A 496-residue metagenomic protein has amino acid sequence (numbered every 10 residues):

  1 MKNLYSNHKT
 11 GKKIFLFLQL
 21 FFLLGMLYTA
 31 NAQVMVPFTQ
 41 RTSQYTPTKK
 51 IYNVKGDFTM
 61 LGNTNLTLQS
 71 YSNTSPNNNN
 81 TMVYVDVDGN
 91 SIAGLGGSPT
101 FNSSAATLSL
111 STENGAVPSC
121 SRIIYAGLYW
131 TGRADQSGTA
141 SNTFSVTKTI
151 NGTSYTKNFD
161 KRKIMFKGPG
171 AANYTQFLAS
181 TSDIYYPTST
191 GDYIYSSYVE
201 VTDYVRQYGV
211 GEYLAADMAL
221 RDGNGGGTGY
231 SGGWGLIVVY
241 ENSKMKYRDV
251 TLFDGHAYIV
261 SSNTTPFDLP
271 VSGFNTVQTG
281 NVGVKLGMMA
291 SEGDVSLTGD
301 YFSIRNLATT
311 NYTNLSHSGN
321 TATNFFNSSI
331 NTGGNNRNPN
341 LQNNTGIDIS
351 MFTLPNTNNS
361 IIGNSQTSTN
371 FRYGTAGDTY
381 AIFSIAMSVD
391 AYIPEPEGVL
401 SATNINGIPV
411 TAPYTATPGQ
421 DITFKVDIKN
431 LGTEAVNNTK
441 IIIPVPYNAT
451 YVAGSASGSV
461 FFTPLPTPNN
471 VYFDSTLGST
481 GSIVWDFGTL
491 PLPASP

Functional and structural regions predicted by a protein language model:
M1-M35: Bacterial Sec-dependent N-terminal signal peptides
Q19, T369, G398-A402, F424 (+1 more regions): Polar/charged side chains located within well-ordered beta-strands of beta-rich proteins
Q33-P396, D427: Disulfide-rich extracellular domains of secreted proteins
S261-T264, G419, P493-P496: Solvent-exposed, conformationally flexible loop/turn segments
M289-G293, A376, T403-I405, T417 (+2 more regions): Short solvent-exposed strand-capping/beta-turn motif centered on an Asx-Ser/Thr pair
D390-P418, P444-P446: Low-complexity, acidic Ser/Thr/Pro/Gly-rich terminal tails and inter-domain linkers that flank the onset of structured
S401-I405, N437-K440, P444-S495: A surface/secretory-pathway sequence property marking extracellular, secreted, or lumenal proteins enriched
Y414-I442: Short beta-strand elements of extracellular/lumenal beta-sandwich folds
